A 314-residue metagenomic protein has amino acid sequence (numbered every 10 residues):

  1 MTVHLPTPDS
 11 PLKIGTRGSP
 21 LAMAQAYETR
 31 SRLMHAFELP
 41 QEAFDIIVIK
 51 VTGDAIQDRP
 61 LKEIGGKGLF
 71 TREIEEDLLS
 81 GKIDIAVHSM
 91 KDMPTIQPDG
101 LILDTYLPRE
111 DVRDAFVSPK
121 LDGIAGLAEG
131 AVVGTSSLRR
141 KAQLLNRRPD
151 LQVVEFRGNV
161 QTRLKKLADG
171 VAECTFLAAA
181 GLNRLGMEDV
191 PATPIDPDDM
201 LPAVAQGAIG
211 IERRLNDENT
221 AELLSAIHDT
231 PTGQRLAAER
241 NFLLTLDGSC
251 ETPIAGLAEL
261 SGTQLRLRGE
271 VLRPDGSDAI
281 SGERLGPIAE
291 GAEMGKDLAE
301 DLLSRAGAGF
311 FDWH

Functional and structural regions predicted by a protein language model:
T2-K50, I56, E63, T71 (+1 more regions): Small-molecule-sensing regulatory modules
D58-D84: Short, structured active-site "lid" loops
G81, E129, G170: Structured loop/turn residues at beta-strand edges in well-structured enzyme cores
I83-V87, E173-C174: Short, Asp-centered acidic motifs that coordinate Mg2+ and/or phosphate in catalytic or ligand-binding sites
M90-M93, D99-L151: A conserved helix-loop-strand patch within extracytoplasmic ligand-binding domains of the periplasmic binding
P94-T95, R184: Short glycine-rich, flexible loops that bind phosphorylated cofactors or substrates
